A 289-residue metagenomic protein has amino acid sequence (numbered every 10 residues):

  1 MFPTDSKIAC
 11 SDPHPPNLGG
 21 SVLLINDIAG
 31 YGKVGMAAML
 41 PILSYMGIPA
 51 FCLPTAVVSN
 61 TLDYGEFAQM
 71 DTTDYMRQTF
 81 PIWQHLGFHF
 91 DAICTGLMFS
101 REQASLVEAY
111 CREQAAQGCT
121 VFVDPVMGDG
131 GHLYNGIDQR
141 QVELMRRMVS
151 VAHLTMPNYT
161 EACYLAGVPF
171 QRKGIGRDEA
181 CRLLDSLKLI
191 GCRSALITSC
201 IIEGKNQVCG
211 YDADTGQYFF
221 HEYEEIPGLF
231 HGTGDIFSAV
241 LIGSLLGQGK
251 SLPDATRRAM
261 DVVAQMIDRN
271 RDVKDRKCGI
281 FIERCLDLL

Functional and structural regions predicted by a protein language model:
F2-V123, M127-N135, L286-L288: Conserved N-terminal subdomain of the carbohydrate kinase-like
P3-T4, P253-L289: Charged C-terminal helix
G30, Y218-G232: Short pre-catalytic strand/loop immediately N-terminal to key active-site residues, enriched for Gly-Thr
P49, Q217-F219, S244-A259: Phosphate-handling active-site elements
N135-Y218: Conserved phosphate/ATP/ADP-binding segment of small-molecule kinases
Y164, G228-L252: Short, small-residue alpha-helix embedded
